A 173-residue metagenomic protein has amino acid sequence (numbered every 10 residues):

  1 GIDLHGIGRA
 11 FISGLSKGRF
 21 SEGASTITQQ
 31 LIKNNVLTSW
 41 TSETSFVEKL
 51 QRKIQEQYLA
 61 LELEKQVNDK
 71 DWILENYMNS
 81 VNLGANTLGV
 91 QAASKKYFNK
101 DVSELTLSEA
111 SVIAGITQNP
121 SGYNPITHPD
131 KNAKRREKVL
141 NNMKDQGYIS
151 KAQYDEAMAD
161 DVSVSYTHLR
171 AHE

Functional and structural regions predicted by a protein language model:
G1-S150: Peptidoglycan glycan-strand catalytic modules in the bacterial/periplasmic cell-wall system
Y154-S165: Terminal amphipathic helices with adjacent charged low-complexity linkers/tails
T167-H172: Conserved small/polar residues in nucleotide/adenosyl-binding loops
